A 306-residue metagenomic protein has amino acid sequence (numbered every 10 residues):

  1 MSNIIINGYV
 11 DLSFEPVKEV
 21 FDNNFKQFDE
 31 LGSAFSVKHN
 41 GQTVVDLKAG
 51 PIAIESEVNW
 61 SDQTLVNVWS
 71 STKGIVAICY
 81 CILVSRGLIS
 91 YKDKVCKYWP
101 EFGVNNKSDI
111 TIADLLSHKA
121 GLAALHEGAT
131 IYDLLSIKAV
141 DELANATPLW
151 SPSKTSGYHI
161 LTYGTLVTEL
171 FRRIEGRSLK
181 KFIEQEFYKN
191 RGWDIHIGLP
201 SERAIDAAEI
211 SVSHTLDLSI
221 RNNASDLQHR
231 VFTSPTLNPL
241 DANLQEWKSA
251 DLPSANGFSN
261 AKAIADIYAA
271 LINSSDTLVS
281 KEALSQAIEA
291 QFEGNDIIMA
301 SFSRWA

Functional and structural regions predicted by a protein language model:
I5-V68, S90: Short, conserved catalytic-motif segment at the N-terminal edge
K18, D22, C81, V95-C96 (+7 more regions): Non-transmembrane alpha-helical segments in soluble domains of secreted/periplasmic/extracellular proteins
V44, I75, I82-P100, I174-P200 (+1 more regions): Short, well-structured active-site flanking segments
V44-D46, F102-I110, G121-E127, N190-P200 (+1 more regions): Secretory-pathway/luminal and periplasmic proteins that interact with or process carbohydrate-rich
I54-L161, E169, L237-L240: Active-site-proximal loop and beta-strand segments within enzyme catalytic domains
L65, A124-I205, Q245, S249-S259: Catalytic-site signature segments of enzymes, centered on catalytic residues
S201-A300: Penicillin-binding protein/beta-lactamase superfamily catalytic region
S303-A306: Short beta-strand/turn segments that mark the catalytic/cofactor-handling region of acyl-thioester transfer
